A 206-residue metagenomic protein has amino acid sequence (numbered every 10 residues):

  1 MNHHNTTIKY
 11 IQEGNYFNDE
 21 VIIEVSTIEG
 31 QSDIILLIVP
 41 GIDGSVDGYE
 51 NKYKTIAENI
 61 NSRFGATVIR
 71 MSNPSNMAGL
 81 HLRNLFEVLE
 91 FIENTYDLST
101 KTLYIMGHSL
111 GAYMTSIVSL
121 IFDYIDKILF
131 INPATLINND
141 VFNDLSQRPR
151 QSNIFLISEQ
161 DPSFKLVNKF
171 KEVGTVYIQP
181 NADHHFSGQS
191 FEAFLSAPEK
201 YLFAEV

Functional and structural regions predicted by a protein language model:
M1-Q31: N-terminal cap/lid segment of alpha/beta-hydrolase-fold proteins
N18, I28-R63, R70: Short, surface-exposed "cap/lid" segments of acyl-processing enzymes
K52, N76-D97: Alpha/beta-hydrolase active-site loop
L82-R83, S187-Y201: Post-His helix in hydrolase/transferase enzymes
M106-T115: Gly/Ala-rich beta-loop-alpha elbow adjacent to hydrolase catalytic centers
I117-K127: Conserved hydrolase catalytic core segment
N132-S190: The feature captures the conserved acid-bearing segment of alpha/beta-hydrolase catalytic domains
